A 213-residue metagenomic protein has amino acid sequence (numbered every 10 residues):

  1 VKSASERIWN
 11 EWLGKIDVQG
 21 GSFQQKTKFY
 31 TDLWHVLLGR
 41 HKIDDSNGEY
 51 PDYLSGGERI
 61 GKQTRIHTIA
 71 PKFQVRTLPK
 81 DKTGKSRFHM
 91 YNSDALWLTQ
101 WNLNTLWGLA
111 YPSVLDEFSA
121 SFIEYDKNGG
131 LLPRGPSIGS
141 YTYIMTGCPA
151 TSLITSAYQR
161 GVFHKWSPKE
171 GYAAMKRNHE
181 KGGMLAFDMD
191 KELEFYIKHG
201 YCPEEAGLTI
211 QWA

Functional and structural regions predicted by a protein language model:
V1-M90, E124, R134, K165 (+1 more regions): Acidic/polar, glycine-enriched structural segments that form the non-catalytic walls/loops of the carbohydrate-binding
S3-A4, F23-T27, L96-W97, L109 (+3 more regions): Soluble non-cytosolic domains of exported or imported proteins
L13-S22, F88-N92, L103-G108, S140-Y141 (+2 more regions): Second-shell loop/turn segments in exported
Q19-S22, T83-S93, T99, L103-T105 (+2 more regions): A conserved hydrophobic secondary-structure block that centers on an alpha-helix together with its immediately flanking
T31-S46, Y91-L115, S152-V162, W212-A213: Alpha-helical support elements that line or immediately flank enzyme active sites and cofactor-binding pockets
D126-A213: Active-site cavity-forming subdomains of large catalytic enzyme subunits
